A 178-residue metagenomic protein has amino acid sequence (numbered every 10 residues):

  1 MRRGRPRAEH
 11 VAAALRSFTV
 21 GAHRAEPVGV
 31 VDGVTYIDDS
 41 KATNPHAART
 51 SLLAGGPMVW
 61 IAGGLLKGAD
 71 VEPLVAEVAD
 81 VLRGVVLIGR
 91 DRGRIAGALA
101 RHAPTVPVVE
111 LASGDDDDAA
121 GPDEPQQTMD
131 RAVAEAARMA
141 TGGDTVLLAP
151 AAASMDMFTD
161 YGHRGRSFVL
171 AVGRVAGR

Functional and structural regions predicted by a protein language model:
M1-L82, A96-G97: Nucleotide phosphate-binding/pyrophosphate-handling subdomain across enzymes that bind or process nucleotide phosphates
P45, R94, S154-D156: Short glycine-rich, flexible loops that bind phosphorylated cofactors or substrates
G64-K67, D91, A151-M155: Short glycine-rich anion-binding loops that position phosphate/pyrophosphate groups of nucleotides and phosphorylated
L74-D144, R178: C-terminal helical cap/extension that packs against the catalytic core of soluble nucleotide-cofactor enzymes
T145-A151: Short glycine-rich phosphate-binding loop at a beta-alpha junction
F158-Y161: Short, solvent-exposed loop/turn segments at secondary-structure boundaries
V172-R178: SAM-dependent methyltransferases
